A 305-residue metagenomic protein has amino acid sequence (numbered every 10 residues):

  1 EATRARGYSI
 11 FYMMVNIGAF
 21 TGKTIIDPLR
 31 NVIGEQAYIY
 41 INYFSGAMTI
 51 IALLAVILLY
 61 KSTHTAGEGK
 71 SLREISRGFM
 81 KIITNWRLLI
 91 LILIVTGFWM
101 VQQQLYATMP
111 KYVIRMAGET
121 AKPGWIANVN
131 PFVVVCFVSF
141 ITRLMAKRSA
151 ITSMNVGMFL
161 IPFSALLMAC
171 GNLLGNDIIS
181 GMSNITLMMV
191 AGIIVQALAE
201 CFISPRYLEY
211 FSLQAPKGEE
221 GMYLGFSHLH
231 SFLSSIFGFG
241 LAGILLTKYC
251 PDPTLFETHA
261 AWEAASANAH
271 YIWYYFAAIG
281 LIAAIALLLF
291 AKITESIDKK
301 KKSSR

Functional and structural regions predicted by a protein language model:
E1, V113, C201-P216: Intracellular juxtamembrane helix-capping segments at the cytosolic ends of symmetry-related transmembrane helices
E1-A5, S9, F20, I26-Y106 (+4 more regions): Intracellular loop-helix junctions on the cytosolic face of multi-pass helical membrane proteins
E1-F11, T120-A121, L187, A215-H230: Loop-to-transmembrane helix entry/capping segments in MFS-fold secondary transporters and related SLC/MFSD carriers
T3-S9, Y40, K111-V135, V156 (+3 more regions): Loop-to-transmembrane helix entry
A5-R30, G46-T49, A127-P131, S227-A242: Glycine-rich segments within core transmembrane alpha-helices of 12-TM secondary carriers
R30, C136-V156: Helix-to-loop junctions at the C-terminal end of transmembrane segments in multipass secondary transporters
F159-G181: C-terminal ends and interior cores of transmembrane alpha-helices in multi-pass membrane transporters/permeases
I178-I203: Hydrophobic core of transmembrane alpha-helices in multi-pass small-molecule transporters, especially MFS/SLC-type
